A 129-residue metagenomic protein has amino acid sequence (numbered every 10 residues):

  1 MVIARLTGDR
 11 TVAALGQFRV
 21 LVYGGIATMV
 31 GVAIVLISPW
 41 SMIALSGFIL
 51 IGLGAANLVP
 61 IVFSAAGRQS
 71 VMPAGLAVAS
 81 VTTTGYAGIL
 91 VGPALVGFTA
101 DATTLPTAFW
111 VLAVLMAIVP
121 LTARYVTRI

Functional and structural regions predicted by a protein language model:
A4-Q17, A100: Helix-to-loop junctions at the C-terminal end of transmembrane segments in multipass secondary transporters
T11-V12, G67, L95-T104: Interfacial helix-cap and linker-helix signal at transmembrane-aqueous boundaries of multi-pass secondary transporters
G16, S38-P39: Helix-breaking motifs and short loop linkers at transmembrane-helix boundaries and internal kinks in secondary membrane
R19-I34, W110: Structural signature of the two symmetry-related core transmembrane helices
I26, A79-A87: Transmembrane alpha-helical cores of Major Facilitator Superfamily
G31, M42-L50: Paired small-residue
A56-S70: Intracellular juxtamembrane helix-capping segments at the cytosolic ends of symmetry-related transmembrane helices
T107-Y125: Symmetry-related core transmembrane helices of the 12-TM Major Facilitator Superfamily/SLC fold
